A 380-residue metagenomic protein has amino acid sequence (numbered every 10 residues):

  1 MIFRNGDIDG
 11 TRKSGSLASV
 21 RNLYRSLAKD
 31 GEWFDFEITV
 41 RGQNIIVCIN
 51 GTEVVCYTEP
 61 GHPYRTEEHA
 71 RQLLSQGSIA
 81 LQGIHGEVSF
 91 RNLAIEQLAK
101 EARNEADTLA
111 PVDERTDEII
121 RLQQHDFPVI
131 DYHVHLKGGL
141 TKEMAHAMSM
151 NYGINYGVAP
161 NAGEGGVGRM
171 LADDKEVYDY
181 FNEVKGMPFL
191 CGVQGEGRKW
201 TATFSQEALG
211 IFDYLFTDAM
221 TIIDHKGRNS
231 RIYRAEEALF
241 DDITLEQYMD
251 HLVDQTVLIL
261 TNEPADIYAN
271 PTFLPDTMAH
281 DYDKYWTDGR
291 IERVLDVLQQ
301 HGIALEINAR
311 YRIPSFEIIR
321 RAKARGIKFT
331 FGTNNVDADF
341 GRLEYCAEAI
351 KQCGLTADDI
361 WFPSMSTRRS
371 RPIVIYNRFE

Functional and structural regions predicted by a protein language model:
M1-D113: Carbohydrate-interacting regions of secretory-pathway proteins
R12, V167-G168, D224-R228, D339-L343: Short, charged, surface-exposed secondary-structure boundary motifs
F36, H133, L215, N270 (+2 more regions): Conserved, mostly hydrophobic/aromatic
L98, A162, M220, F273-D276 (+1 more regions): Flexible loop residues that form catalytic and substrate-binding hotspots at small-molecule/glycan-binding clefts
P111-K199, L274-K284, R293-V294, G332 (+1 more regions): An N-terminally biased module of ancient metal coordination in phosphate/nucleic-acid-related enzymes
V112-H125, Y282-E380: Charged catalytic cores and adjacent phosphate/nucleic-acid-binding surfaces used for phosphate/nucleic-acid chemistry
M170-Q300, L355, R378-F379: Extended substrate/RNA-proximal surfaces in nucleic-acid metabolism proteins
